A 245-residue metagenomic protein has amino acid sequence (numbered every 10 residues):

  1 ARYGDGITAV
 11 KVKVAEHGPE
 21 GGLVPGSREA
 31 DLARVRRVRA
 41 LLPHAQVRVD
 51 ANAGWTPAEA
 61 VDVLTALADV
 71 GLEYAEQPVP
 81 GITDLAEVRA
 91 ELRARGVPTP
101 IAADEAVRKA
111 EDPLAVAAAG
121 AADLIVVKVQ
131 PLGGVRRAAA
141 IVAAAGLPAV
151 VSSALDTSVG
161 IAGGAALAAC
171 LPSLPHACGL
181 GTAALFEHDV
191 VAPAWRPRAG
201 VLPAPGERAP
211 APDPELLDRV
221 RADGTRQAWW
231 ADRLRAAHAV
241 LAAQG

Functional and structural regions predicted by a protein language model:
A1-G96: Metal-dependent enolase-superfamily TIM-barrel catalytic cores that perform enediolate-based chemistry
G4-G6, A121, R226: Helix-centric, low-specificity signal for extended rod-like, repetitive segments
K11, R48-V49, Y74-A75, A102-D104 (+2 more regions): Generic enzyme active-site microenvironment
G18-E20, V135, V240: Enrichment for repetitive, rod-forming helical segments
D31, A60, T157-I161, D223 (+1 more regions): Generic structural signal for well-ordered, non-membrane alpha-helical segments in soluble metabolic enzymes
N52, A106-V107: Catalytic metal-binding/acid-base residues of hydrolase active sites
I82-P100, R108-P212: Shared catalytic-loop signature of beta/alpha-barrel
V191-G245: C-terminal extensions of enzymes
